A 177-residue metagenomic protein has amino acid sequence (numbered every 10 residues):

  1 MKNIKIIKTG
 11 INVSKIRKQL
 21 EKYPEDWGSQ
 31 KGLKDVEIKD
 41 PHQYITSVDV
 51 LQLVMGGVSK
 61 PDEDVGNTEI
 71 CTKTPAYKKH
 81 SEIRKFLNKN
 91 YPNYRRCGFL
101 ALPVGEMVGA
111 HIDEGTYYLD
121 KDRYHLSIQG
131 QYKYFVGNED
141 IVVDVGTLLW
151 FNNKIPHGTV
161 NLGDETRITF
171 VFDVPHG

Functional and structural regions predicted by a protein language model:
M1-N90: Non-heme Fe(II)/2-oxoglutarate
P92-Y94, P103-G105, L119-R123, Q129-Q131: Short connector loops at helix/strand junctions that flank enzyme active sites, especially segments positioning acidic
G98, H125, G158: Short, surface-exposed charged micro-motifs
F99-Y118: Conserved short histidine dyad/triad with adjacent acidic residue
G109, H125-D144: A short beta-strand-loop-beta hairpin characteristic of the jelly-roll/cupin
D122-S127, L148-W150, D164-G177: A short hydrophobic beta-strand segment most commonly corresponding to one strand of the jelly-roll/cupin
V142-P156: Conserved metal-binding segment of the jelly-roll/cupin
T159-G163: Asparagine-centered strand-capping/turn motif at beta-strand->loop junctions
